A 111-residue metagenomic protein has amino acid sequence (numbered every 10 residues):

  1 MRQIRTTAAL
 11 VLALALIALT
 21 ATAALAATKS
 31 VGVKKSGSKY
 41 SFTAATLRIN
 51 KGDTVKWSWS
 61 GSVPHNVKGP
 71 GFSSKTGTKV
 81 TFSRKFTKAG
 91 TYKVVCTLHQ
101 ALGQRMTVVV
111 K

Functional and structural regions predicted by a protein language model:
R2-A9, L14-K111: Extracytoplasmic copper-binding redox domains, predominantly the cupredoxin/blue-copper superfamily
